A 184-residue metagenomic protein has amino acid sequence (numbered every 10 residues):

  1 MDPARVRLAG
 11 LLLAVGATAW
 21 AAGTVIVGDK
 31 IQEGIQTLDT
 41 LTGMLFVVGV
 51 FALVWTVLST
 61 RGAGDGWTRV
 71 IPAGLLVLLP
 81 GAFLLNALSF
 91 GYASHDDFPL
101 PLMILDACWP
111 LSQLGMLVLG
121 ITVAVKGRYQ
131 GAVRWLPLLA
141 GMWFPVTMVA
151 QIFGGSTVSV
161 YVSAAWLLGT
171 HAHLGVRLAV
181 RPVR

Functional and structural regions predicted by a protein language model:
M1-R184: Hydrophobic, aromatic-enriched alpha-helical segments typical of multi-pass transmembrane helices
